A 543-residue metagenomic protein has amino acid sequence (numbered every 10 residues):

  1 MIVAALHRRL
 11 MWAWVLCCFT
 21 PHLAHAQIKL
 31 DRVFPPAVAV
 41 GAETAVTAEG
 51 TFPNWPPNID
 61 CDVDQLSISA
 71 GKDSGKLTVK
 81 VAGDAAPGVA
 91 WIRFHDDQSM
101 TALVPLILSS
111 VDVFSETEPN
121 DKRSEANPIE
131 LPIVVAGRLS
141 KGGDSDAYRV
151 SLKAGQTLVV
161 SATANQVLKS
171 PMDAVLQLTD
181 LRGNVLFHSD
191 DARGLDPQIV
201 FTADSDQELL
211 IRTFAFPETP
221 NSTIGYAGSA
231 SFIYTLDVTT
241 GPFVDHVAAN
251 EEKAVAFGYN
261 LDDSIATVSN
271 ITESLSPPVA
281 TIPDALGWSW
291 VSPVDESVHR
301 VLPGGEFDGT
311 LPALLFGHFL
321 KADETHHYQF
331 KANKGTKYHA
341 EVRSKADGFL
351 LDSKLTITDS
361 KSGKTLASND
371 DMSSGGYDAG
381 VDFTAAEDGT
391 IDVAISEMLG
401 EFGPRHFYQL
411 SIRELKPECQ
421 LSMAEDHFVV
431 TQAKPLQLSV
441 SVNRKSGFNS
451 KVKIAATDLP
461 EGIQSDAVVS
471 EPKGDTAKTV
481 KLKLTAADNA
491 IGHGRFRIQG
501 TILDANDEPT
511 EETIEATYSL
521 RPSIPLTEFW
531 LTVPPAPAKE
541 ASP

Functional and structural regions predicted by a protein language model:
M1-R8: N-terminal secretory signal peptides that target proteins for export/translocation
R9-H22: Bacterial N-terminal signal peptides
Q27-S69, D73-S74, G83, P87 (+8 more regions): Acidic, Ser/Thr/Pro-rich low-complexity intrinsically disordered segments
G71-K80, V468-A486: Strand-loop-strand motifs at the edges of beta-sheets in extracellular beta-sandwich domains
M100-S109, S222-G225, A266-S269, A285-E296 (+2 more regions): Edge beta-strands of extracellular beta-sandwich domains
T101-L103, S189, A285-S289, N369 (+1 more regions): Short Trp-Ser/Thr-centered turn/loop motifs at beta-strand boundaries
V104-L131, P283-L311: Predominantly extracellular/luminal regions of secreted and cell-surface proteins, especially disulfide-bonded
P105-V113, S229, D237-G241, I271 (+4 more regions): Short beta-strand edge segments in extracellular beta-sheet folds
